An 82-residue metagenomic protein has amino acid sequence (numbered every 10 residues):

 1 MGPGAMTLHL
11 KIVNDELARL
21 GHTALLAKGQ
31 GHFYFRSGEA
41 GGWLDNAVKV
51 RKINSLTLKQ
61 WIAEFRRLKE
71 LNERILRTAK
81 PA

Functional and structural regions predicted by a protein language model:
M1-G21: Negatively charged, low-complexity tracts enriched in Asp/Glu with abundant Ser/Thr
V13, L26, F65-L68: Generic hydrophobic, helix-prone segments enriched in Leu/Val/Ile
D15-G41: Amphipathic, interaction-prone secondary-structure segments
G31-H32, S37-A82: Detector for the mature cores of small, proteolytically processed and post-translationally modified peptide effectors
